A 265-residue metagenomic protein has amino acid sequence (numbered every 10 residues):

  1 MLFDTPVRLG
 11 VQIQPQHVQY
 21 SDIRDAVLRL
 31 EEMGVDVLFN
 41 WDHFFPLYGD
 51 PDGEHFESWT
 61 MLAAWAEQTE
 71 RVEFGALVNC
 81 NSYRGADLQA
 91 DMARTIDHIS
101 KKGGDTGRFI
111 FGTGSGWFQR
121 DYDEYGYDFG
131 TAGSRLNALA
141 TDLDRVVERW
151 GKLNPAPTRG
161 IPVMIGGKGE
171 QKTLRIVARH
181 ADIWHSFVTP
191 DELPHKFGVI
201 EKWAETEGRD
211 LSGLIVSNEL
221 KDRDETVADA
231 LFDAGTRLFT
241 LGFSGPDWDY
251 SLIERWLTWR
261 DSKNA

Functional and structural regions predicted by a protein language model:
M1-A265: Active-site-adjacent structural elements that line small-molecule/cofactor binding pockets in enzymes
